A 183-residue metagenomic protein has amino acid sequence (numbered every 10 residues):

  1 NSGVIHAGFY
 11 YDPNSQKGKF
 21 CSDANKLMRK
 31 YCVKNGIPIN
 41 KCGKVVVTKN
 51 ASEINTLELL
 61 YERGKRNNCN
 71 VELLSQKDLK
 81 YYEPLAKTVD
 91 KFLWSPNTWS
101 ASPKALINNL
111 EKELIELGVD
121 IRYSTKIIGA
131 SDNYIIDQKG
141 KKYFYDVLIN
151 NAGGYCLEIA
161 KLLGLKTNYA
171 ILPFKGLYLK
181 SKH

Functional and structural regions predicted by a protein language model:
N1: Glycine-rich FAD pyrophosphate-binding loop
V4-Y82, V89: Dinucleotide-binding Rossmann-like beta1-alpha1 core, especially the glycine-rich loop that anchors the ADP
I5, V45, F92-L93, I135-I136 (+1 more regions): Well-ordered beta-strand positions enriched in small/hydrophobic/aromatic, beta-favoring residues
P38, N70, D120, K166-N168: Short coil/loop linkers at secondary-structure junctions
K41, V89, K139, P173-K175: A generic structural signal for well-ordered coil/turn residues at beta-strand boundaries that shape enzyme active-site
F92-V147, N151-E158: Helical element adjacent to the flavin cofactor pocket in flavoenzyme catalytic cores
K141-H183: Central helical "cap/lid" subdomain
